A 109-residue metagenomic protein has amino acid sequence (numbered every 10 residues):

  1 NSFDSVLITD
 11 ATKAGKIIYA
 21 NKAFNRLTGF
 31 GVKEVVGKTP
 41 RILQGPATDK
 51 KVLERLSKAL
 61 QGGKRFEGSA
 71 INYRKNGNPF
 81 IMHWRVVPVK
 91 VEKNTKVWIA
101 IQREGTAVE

Functional and structural regions predicted by a protein language model:
D4, F66-G68, K75, F80-W84: PAS and PAS-like sensory/regulatory domains
V6-I8: Short hydrophobic secondary-structure edge segments in sensory/regulatory modules of signaling proteins
A11, I71-G77, K90: PAS-family sensory domains
G15-I18: Conserved hydrophobic beta-strand signature of PAS-family and PAS-like sensory domains
F24-V35: PAS/PAS-like sensory domain cap-loop motif
V36-A47: PAS-family sensory/regulatory domains
D49-K50, A59-S69, M82: PAS/PAS-like sensory domains
W84-V108: Short loop/turn elements at sensory-signaling interfaces that couple input to output
